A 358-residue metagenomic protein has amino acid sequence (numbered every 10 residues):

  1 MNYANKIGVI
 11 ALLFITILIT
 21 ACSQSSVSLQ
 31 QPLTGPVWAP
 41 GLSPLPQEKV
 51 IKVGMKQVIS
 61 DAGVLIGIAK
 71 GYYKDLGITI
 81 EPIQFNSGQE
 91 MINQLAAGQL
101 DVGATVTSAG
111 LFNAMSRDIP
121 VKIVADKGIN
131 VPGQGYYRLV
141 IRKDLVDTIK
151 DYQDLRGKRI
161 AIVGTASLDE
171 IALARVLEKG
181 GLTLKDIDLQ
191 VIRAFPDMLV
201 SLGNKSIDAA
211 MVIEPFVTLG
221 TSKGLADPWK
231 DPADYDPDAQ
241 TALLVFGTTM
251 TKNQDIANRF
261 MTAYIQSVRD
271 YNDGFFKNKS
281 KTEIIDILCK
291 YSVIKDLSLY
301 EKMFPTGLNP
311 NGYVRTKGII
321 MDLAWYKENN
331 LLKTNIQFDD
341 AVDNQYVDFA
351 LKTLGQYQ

Functional and structural regions predicted by a protein language model:
M1-V9: Bacterial N-terminal signal peptides that target proteins for export
L18-A21: C-terminal motif of bacterial Sec signal peptides marking the signal peptidase cleavage site
S23-S25: Bacterial signal peptide processing site
L29-T183, L189-I192, D208-E214, P237: Short, glycine-/small- and polar/acidic-enriched structural segments that line small-molecule recognition paths
A69, A96, L100, S116 (+8 more regions): Sec-exported extracytoplasmic/periplasmic mature domains
P196-C289: Pocket-lining segment of extracytoplasmic ligand-binding domains
T251-T334: Secondary-structure end/capping motifs
L323-Q358: Conserved C-terminal helix/tail region of periplasmic/extracytoplasmic solute-binding proteins
